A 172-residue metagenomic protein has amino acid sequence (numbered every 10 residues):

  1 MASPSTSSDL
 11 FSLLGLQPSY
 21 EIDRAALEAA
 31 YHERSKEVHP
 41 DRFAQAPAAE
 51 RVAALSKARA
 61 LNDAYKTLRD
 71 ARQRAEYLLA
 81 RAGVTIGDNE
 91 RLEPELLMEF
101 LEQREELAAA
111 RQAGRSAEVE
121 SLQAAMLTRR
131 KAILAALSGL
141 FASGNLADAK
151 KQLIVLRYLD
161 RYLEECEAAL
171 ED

Functional and structural regions predicted by a protein language model:
M1-D172: C-terminal accessory/regulatory regions appended to core domains
